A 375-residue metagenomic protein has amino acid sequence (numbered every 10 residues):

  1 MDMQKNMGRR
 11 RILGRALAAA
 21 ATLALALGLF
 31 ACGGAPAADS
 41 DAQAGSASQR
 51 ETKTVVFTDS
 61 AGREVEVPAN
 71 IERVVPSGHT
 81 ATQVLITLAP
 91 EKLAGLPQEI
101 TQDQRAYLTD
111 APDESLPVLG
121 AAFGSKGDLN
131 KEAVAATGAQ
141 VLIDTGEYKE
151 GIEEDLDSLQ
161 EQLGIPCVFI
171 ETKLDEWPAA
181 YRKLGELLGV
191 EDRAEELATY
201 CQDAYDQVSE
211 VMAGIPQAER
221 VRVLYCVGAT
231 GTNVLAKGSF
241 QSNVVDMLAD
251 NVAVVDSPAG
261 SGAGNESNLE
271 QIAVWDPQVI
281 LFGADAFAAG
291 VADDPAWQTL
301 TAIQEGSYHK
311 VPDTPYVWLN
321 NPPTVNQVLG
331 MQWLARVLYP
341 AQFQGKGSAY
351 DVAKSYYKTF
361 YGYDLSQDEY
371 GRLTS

Functional and structural regions predicted by a protein language model:
R9-L17: N-terminal export leaders
A19-G28: Bacterial N-terminal signal peptides
G28-A44: Bacterial lipoprotein signal-peptidase II cleavage site
R50-S60, P68-D103: Extracytoplasmic strand-loop-helix segments at the start of, or within, the mature domains of secreted/periplasmic
T54, E64, E154-N233, P312-T374: Extracytoplasmic substrate-binding proteins
S60-G62, P117-E132, P258-L269: Short helix-initiation/N-cap motifs at beta->coil->alpha
A81-T137, V141-Y148, N251-A253: A short, structured surface patch at a secondary-structure boundary
F123, V234-A263: Alpha-helical, coiled-coil/dimerization segments enriched in small aliphatic residues
